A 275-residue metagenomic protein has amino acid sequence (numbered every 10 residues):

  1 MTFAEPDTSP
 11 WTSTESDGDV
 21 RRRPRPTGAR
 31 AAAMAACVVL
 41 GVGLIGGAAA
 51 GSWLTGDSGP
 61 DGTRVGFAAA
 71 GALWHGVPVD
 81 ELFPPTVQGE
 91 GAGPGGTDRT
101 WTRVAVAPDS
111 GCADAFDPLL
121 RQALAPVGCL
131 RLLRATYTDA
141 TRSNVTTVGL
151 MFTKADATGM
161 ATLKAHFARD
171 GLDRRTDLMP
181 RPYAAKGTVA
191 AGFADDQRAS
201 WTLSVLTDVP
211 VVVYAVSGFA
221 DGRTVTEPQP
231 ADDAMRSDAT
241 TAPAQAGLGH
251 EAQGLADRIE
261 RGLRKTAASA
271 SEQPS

Functional and structural regions predicted by a protein language model:
T2, W11-P78: Hydrophobic single-pass membrane-targeting/anchoring helices
D7-T8: Proline-directed, serine/threonine-rich intrinsically disordered cytosolic regions
L54-C129, S275: Extracytoplasmic low-complexity, Pro/Thr/Ser/Ala/Gly-rich segments that lie immediately after a secretion/anchoring
A70-T97, F152-G159, G218-A234: Short N-terminal helix-initiation segments at or just after the protein's N-terminus
A107-S110, T146-M151, A242-A246: Second-shell loop/turn segments in exported
G111-A115, K154-A157, A246-Q253: Soluble non-cytosolic domains of exported or imported proteins
D114-L206: Non-cytosolic head/periplasmic domains of membrane-anchored proteins
T176-S275: Extracellularly exposed regions in secreted/surface proteins, prominently low-complexity, repeat-rich
